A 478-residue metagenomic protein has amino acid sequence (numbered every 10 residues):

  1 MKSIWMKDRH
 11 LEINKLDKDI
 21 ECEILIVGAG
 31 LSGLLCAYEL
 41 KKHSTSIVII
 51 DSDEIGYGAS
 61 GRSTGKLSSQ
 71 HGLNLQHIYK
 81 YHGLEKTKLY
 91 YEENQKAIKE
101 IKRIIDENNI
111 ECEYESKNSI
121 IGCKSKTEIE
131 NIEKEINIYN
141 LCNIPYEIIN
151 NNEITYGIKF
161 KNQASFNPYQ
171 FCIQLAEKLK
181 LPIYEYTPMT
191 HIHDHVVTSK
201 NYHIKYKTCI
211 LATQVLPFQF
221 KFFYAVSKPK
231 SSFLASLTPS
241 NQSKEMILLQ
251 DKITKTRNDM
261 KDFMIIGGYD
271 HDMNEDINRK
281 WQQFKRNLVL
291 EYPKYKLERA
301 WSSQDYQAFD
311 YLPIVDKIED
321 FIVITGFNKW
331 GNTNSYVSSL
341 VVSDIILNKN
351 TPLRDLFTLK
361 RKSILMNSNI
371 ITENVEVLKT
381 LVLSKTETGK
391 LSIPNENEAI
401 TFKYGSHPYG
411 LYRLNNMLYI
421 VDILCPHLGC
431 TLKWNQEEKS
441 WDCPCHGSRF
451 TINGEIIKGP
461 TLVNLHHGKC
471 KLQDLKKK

Functional and structural regions predicted by a protein language model:
M1-I24, H466-G468, L472, K476: Extreme N-terminal leader/targeting segments of oxidoreductases
K2-K7, L73-Y79, E100-Q174: Flavin (FAD/FMN) cofactor-binding and adjacent substrate-gating region of FAD-dependent oxidoreductase domains
C22-I49: N-terminal Rossmann-like FAD-binding beta1-loop-alpha1 element of flavoenzymes
K42-R62: Glycine-rich FAD pyrophosphate-binding loop
N108-E115, H203-I204, C209-F321, N334: Active-site substrate-recognition segment that forms the wall of the catalytic cavity or substrate channel
E130, I138, I158-K207, A212: Helical element adjacent to the flavin cofactor pocket in flavoenzyme catalytic cores
A235, I400-K478: Rieske [2Fe-2S] iron-sulfur-binding domain
Q250-D251, Y292-N374, I420-V421: C-terminal catalytic lobe of FAD-dependent flavoproteins
